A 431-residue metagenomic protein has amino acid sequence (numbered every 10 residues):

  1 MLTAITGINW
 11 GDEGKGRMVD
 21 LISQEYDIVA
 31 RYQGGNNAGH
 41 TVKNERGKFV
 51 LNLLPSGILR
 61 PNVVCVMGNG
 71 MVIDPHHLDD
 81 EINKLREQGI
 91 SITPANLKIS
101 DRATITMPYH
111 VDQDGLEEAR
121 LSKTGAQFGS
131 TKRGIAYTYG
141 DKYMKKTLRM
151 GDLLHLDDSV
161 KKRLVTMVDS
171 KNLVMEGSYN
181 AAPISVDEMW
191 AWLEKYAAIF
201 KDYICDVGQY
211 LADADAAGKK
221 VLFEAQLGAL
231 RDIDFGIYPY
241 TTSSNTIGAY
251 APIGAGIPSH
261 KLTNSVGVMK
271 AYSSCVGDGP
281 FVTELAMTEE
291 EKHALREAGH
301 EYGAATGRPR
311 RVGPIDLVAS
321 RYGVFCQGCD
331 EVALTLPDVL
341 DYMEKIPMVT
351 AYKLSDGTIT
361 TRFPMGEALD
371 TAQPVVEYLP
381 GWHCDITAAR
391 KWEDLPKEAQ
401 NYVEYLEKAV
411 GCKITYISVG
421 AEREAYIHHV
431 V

Functional and structural regions predicted by a protein language model:
M1-V431: Non-transmembrane, aqueous-exposed alpha-helical and coiled segments at domain scale
